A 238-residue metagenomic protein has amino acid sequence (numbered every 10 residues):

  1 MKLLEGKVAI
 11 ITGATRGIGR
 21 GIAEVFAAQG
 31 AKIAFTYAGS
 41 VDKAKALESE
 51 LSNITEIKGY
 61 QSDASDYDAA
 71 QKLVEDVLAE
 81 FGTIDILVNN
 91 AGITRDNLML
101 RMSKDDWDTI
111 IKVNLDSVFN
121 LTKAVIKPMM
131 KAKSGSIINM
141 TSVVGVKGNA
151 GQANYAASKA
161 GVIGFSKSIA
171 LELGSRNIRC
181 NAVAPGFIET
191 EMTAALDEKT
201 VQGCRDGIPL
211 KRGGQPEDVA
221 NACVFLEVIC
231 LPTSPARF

Functional and structural regions predicted by a protein language model:
V8, T15-G17: Conserved glycine-rich cofactor-binding loop
Q29-A46: Conserved glycine-rich Rossmann-like NAD(P)H-binding loop of the short-chain dehydrogenase/reductase
L98-M99, D106-I111, T193, C204: Substrate-binding pocket helix/loop in short-chain dehydrogenase/reductase
T122, S158, S166: Active-site helix of classical SDR
K127, L171-S175, P232: Alpha-helical segment proximal to the catalytic Tyr-Lys
S142: Residue(s) in the substrate-gating loop at a strand-loop-helix junction that position the organic substrate next
I178, Q215-F238: C-terminal substrate-recognition "lid" of short-chain dehydrogenase/reductases
